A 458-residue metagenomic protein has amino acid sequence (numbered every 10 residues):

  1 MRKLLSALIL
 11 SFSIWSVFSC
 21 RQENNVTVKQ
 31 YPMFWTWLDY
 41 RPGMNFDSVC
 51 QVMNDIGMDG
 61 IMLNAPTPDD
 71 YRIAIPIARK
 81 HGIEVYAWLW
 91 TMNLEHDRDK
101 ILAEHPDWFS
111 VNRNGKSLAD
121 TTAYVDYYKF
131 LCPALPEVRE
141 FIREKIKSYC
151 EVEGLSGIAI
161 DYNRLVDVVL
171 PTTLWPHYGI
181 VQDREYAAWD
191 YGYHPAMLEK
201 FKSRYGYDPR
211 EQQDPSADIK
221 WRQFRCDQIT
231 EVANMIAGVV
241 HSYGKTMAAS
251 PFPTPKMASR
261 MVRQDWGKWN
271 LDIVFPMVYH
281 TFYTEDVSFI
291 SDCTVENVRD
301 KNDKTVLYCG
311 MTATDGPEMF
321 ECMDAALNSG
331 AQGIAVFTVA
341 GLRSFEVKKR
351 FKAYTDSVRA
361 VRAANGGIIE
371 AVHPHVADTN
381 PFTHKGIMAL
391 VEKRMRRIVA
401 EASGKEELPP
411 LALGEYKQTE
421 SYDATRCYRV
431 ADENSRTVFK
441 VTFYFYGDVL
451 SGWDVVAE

Functional and structural regions predicted by a protein language model:
E23-D47, P251: Boundary/entry segment of secreted carbohydrate-active catalytic domains
W37, M58-A65, Y124-E140, D218-Q228 (+2 more regions): The substrate-binding groove and active-site-proximal loops of carbohydrate-active enzymes, especially glycoside
G43-D70, V152-E153, L271-I273, S329: Catalytic domains of carbohydrate-active enzymes, especially glycoside hydrolases
A87-C150: Active-site-adjacent "subsite" loops/lids of carbohydrate-active enzymes
L94-T122, N163-R210: Aromatic- and acidic-residue-enriched segments that line the glycan-binding/catalytic groove of carbohydrate-active
A159, Y205, K220-R260, T305-D315: Aromatic-lined carbohydrate-recognition surfaces of secreted/lumenal glycan-active proteins
V168, T246-D286: Substrate-binding cleft/loops of secretory-pathway carbohydrate-active enzymes
P276-V287, D303-E370: Substrate-binding cleft of secreted/luminal carbohydrate-active enzymes
